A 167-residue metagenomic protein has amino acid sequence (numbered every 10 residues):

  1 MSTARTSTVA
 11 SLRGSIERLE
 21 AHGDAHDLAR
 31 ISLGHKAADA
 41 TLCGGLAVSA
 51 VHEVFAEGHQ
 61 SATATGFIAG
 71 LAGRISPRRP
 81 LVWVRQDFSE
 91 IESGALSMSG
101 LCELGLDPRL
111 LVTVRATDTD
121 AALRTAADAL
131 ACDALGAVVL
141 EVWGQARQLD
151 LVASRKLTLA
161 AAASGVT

Functional and structural regions predicted by a protein language model:
M1-W83, G94, G100, L104-R109: Detector for small/aliphatic-rich hydrophobic stretches
G34, A64, S93, A122 (+1 more regions): Helical mechanochemical/support elements of P-loop NTPase systems and associated helical scaffolds
A56, R85-Q86, V142-G144: Short glycine-centered, acidic/aromatic-flanked micro-motifs in structured strand/loop junctions that mark active-site
H59-S61, S89-E90, R147: Gly/Ser/Thr-rich loops at beta-strand to alpha-helix junctions that form or flank small-molecule/cofactor-binding
R79-G136: Conserved inter-motif catalytic segment of the P-loop NTP-binding fold
V114-T167: P-loop NTPase motor core
